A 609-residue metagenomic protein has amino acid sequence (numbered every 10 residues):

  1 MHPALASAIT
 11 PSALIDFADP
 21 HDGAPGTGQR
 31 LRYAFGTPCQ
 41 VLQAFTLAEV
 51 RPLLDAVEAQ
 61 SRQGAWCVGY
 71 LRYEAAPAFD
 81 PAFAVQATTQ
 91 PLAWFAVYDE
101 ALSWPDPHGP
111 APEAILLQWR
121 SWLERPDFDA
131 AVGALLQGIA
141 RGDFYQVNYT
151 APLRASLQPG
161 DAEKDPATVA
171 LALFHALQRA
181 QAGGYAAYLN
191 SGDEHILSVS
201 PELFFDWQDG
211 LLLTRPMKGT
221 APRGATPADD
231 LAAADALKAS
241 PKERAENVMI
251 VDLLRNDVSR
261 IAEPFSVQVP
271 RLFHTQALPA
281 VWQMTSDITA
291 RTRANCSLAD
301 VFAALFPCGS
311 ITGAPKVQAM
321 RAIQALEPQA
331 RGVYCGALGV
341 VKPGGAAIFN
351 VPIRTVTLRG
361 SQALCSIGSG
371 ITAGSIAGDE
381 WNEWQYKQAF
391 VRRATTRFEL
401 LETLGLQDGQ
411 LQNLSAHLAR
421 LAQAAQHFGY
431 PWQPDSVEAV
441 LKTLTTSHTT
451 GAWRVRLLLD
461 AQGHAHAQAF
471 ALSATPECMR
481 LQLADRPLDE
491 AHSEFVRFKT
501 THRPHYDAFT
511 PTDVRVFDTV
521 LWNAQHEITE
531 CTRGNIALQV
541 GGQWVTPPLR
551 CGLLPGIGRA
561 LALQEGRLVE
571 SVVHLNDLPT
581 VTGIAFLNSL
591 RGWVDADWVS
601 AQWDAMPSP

Functional and structural regions predicted by a protein language model:
M1-T403, Q407, V520-N523: Extended alpha-helical targeting/anchoring segments, especially N-terminal organellar/secretory targeting helices
N247, A280, M284, V351 (+5 more regions): Helix-start/capping segments and mature chain N-termini
